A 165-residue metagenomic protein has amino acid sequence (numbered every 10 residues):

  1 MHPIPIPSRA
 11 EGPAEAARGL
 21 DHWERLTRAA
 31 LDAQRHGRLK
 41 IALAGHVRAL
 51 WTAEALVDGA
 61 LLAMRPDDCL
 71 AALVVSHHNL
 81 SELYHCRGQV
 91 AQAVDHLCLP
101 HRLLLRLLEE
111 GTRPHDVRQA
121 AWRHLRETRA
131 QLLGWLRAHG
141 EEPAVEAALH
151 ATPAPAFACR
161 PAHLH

Functional and structural regions predicted by a protein language model:
H2-A17, A55-A71, R106-H124, L136-P143 (+1 more regions): Acidic, Ser/Thr-rich low-complexity linear motifs
G19, L26, L70-L73, H77 (+2 more regions): TPR repeat positional signature
D21-G45: Alpha-helical segment of the N-proximal tetratricopeptide repeat
L39, H46-V47, A53, V90 (+2 more regions): Inward-facing hydrophobic residues that define packing positions of alpha-helical scaffold repeats
A130-H165: Terminal, low-structured helical/coil segments at or just beyond the last alpha-helical repeat
